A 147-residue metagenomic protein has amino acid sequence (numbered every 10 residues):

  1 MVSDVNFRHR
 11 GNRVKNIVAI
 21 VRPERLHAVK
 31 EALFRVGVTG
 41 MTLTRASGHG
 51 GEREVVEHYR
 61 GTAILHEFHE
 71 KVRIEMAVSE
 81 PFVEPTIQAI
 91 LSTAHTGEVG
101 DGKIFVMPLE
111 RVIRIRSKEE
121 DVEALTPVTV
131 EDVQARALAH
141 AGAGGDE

Functional and structural regions predicted by a protein language model:
M1-E147: Positively charged, small/polar-rich N-terminal and surface patches that mediate targeting and assembly and bind
